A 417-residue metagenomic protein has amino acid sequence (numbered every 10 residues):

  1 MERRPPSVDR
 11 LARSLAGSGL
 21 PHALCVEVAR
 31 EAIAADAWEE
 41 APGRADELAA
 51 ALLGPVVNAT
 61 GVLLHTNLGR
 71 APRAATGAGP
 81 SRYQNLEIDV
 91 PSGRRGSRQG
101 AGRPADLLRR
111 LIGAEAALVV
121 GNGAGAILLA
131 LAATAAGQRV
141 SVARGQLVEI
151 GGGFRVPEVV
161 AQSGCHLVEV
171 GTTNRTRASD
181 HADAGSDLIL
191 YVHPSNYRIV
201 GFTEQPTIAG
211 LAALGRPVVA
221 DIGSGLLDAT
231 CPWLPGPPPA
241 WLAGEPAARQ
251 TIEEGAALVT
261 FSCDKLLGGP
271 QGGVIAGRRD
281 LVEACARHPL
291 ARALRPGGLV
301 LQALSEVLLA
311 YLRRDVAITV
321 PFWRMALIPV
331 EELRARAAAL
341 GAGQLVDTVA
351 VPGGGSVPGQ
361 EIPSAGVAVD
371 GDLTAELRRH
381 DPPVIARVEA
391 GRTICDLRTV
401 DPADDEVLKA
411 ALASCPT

Functional and structural regions predicted by a protein language model:
M1-V56: Long amphipathic alpha-helical segments
P5-P6, V57-G61, L267-P270, I362 (+1 more regions): Short Gly/Ser/Thr- and Asp/Glu-enriched loop/turn motifs at secondary-structure junctions
A29-A34, A59-T60, R70-R94: Glycine-rich phosphate-binding segment of PLP-dependent enzymes
L52, A117, F261, P382-R387: A short linear hydrophobic-aromatic micro-motif
V90-G93, G391, L408-A411, C415: Catalytic, metal-anchored helix/loop core of enzyme active sites in primary metabolism
G93-G298, Q302-S305, G341, A411: Conserved PLP-enzyme active-site core in the AAT-like
V142, V300-L301, S305-G353: Conserved PLP-dependent catalytic core of the aminotransferase class-I/II
V330-D404: Conserved C-terminal alpha-helix-loop-beta "cap" of PLP-dependent enzymes that closes/shapes the active-site mouth
